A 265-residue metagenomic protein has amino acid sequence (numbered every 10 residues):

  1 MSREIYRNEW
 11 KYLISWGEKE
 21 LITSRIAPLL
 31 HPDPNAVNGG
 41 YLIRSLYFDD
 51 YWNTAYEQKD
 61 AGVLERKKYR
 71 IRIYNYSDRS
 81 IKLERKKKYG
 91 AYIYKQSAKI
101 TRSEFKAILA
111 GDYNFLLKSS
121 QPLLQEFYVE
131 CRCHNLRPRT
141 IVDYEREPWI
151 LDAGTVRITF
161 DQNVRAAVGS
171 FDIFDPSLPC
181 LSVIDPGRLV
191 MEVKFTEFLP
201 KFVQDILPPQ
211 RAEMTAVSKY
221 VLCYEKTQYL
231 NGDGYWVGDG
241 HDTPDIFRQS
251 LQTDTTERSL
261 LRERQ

Functional and structural regions predicted by a protein language model:
M1-Q265: Phosphate-end processing signature that detects enzymes handling 5′-triphosphorylated RNA and polyphosphate
